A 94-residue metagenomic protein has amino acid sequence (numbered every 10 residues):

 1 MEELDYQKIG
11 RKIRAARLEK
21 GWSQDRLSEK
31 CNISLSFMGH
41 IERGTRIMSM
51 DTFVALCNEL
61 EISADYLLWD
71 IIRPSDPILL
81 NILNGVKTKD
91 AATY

Functional and structural regions predicted by a protein language model:
M1-K8: A detector for short, charged/polar N-terminal pre-domain segments
Q7, L18-E19, I47: Short amphipathic helical patch at the helix-1/turn junction of helix-turn-helix
R11-K30, A55, K87-A92: Short basic helix-loop element that most often maps to the first helix and adjoining turn of HTH DNA-binding modules
N32-I47, W69: Recognition helix of helix-turn-helix/homeodomain-like DNA-binding domains that insert into the DNA major groove
D51-Y66: DNA major-groove recognition helix of helix-turn-helix/homeodomain DNA-binding modules
R73-Y94: Interfacial/linker helices and their anchor residues that mediate assembly or domain coupling
